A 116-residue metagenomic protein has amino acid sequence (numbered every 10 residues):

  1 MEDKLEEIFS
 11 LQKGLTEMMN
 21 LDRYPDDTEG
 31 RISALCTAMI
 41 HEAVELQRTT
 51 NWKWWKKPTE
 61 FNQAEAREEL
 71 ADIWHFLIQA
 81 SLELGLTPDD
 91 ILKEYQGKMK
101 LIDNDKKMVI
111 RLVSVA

Functional and structural regions predicted by a protein language model:
M1-A116: Flexible "arm" and connector segments at domain edges
